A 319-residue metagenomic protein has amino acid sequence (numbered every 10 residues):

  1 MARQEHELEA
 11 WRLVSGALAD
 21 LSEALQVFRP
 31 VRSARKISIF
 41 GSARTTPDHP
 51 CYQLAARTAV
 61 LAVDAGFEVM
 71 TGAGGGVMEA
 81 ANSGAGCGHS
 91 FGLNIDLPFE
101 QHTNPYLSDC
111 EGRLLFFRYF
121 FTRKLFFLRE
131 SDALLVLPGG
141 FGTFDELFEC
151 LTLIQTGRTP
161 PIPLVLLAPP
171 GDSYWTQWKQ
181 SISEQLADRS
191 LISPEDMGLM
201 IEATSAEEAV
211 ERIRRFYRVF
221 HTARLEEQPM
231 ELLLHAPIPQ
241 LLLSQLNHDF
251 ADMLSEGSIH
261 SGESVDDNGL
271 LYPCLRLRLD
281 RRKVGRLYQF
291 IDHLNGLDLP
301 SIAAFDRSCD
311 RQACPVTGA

Functional and structural regions predicted by a protein language model:
A2-I95, N268-R278, R286-L287, I291-A319: Glycine-rich beta-alpha loop segments
Q53-A55, G76-P138: Acidic/glycine-enriched connector segments
G76-N82, D172-Q185: Glycine-rich, charge-decorated loop segments at or immediately adjacent to ligand/cofactor-binding or catalytic sites
S90-Q101, L137-P138, L151-W178, P194-E195: Short, acidic/small-residue loops that bind anionic groups at enzyme active sites
L114-T122, G198-A209: Short acidic-hydrophobic, aromatic-tinged amphipathic segments that line or gate anion-handling sites
F117-L167, H221: Active-site/ligand-binding-proximal alpha/beta "capping" segment
E231-P239, S244, H248: Short Lys/Arg-enriched alpha/beta "domain-start" segment
N247-N268: A C-terminal functional module that forms or caps the active site or interfaces directly with catalytic machinery
